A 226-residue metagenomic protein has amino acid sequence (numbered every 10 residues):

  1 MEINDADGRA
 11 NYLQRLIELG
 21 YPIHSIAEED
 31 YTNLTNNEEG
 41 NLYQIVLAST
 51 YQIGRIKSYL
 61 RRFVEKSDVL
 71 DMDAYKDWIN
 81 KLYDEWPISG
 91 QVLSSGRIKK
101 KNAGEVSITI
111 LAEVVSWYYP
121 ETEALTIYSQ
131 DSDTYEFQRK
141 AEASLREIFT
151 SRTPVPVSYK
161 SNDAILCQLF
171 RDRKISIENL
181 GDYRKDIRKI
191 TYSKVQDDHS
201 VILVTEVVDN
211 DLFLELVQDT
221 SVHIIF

Functional and structural regions predicted by a protein language model:
M1-E123, D133-F226: Active-site-proximal, substrate-binding regions of enzyme catalytic domains and RNA-binding/basic surfaces
Y128-S132: Short, well-ordered beta-to-alpha junction loops that form the rim of enzyme active sites and present histidine/acidic
